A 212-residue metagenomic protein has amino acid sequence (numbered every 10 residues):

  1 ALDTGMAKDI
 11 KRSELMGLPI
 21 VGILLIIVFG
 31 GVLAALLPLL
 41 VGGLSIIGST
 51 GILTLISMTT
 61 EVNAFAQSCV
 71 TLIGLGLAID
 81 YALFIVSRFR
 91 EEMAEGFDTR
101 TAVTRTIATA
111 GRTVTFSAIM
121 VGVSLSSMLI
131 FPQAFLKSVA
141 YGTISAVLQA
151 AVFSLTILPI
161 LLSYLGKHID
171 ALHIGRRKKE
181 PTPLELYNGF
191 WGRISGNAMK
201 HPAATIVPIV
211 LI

Functional and structural regions predicted by a protein language model:
A1-I212: Membrane-embedded transmembrane helical bundles of large multi-pass transporters/channels
